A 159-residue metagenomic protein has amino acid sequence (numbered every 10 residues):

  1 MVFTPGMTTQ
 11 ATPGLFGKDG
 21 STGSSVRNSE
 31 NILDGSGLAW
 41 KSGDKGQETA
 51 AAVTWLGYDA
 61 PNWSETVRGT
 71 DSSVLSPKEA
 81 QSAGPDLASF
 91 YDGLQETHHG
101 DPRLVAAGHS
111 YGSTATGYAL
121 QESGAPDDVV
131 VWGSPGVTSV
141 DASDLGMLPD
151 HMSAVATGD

Functional and structural regions predicted by a protein language model:
M1-T4, T9-P13, D19-D34, Q47-A50 (+3 more regions): Serine-dependent carboxylesterase/thioesterase catalytic core of lipase-like alpha/beta-hydrolase/SGNH enzymes
K41-S42: A short, charged
